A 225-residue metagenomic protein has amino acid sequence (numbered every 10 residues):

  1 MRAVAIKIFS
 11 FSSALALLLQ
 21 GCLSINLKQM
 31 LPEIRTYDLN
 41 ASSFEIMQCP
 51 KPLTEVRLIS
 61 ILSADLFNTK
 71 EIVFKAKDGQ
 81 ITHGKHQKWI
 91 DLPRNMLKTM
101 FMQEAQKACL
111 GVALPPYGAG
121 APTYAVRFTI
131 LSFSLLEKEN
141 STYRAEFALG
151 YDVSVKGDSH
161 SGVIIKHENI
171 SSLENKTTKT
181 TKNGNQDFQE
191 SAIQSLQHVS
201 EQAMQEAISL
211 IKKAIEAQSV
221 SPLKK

Functional and structural regions predicted by a protein language model:
M1-C22: Sec-dependent bacterial lipoprotein signal peptides
C22-R94, E216-K225: A structural "domain/chain start" motif
L23-D38, A108-H160, K182, Q186: Surface-exposed short loop/turn segments
I81-K88, G157-S209: Short secondary-structure boundary motifs at beta->alpha junctions and helix caps
K85-C109: Structured, soluble extracytoplasmic/luminal domains of envelope-associated proteins
R94, K98-M102, S200-M204, I208 (+1 more regions): Extracytoplasmic/secreted envelope proteins and their assembly/folding machinery, especially bacterial periplasmic
A108-P115, S209-K225: Surface-exposed helix-capping loop/turn segments at secondary-structure junctions
